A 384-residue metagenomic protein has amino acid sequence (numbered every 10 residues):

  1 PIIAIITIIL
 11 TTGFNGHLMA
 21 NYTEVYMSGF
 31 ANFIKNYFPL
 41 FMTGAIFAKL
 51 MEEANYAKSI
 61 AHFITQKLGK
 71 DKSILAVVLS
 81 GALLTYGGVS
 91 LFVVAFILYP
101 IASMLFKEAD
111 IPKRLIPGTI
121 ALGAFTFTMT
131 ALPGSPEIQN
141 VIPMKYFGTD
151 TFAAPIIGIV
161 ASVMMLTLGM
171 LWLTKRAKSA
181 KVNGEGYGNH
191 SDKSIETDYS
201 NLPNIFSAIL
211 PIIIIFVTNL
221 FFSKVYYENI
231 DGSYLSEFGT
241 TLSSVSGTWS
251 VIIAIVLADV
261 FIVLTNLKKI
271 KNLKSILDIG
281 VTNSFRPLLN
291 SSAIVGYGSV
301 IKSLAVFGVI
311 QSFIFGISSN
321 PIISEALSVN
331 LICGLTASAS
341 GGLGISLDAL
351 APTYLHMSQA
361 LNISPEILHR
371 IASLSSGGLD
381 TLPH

Functional and structural regions predicted by a protein language model:
P1, I34-Y37, A48-K58, T85-I97 (+5 more regions): Short helix-coil transition sites and intra-membrane helix breaks within transmembrane domains of multi-pass
A4-G13, F41-I46, S80-T85, G123-F127 (+6 more regions): Hydrophobic core segments of alpha-helical transmembrane domains in multi-pass membrane transport and ion-translocation
I8, I156-I276: Long, contiguous bundles of hydrophobic transmembrane helices that form the permeation core of multi-pass
G16, L132-P143, G148, L220-G232 (+1 more regions): Membrane-helix interface motif
V25-K58, L83, S243-G308: Core transmembrane alpha-helical segments of multi-pass membrane transporters/permeases
A31-F38, I64-L79, A109-I116, A153 (+4 more regions): Membrane-interfacial loop-to-helix junctions in multi-pass transporters
F38-G44, K67-M104, L288-G298, F315-H356: Hydrophobic alpha-helical transmembrane segments of multi-pass integral membrane proteins, predominantly secondary
M104-I209, L368-I371, G377-H384: Membrane-core helix-loop-helix motifs of multi-pass transport proteins
